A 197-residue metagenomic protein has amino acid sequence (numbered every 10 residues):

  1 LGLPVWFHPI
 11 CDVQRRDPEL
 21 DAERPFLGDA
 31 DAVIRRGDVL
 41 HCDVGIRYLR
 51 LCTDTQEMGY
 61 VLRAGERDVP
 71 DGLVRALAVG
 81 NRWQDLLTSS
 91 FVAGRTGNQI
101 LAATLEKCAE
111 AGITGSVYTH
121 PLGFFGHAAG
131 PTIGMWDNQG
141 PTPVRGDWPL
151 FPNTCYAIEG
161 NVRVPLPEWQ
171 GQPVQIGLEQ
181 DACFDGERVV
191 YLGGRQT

Functional and structural regions predicted by a protein language model:
L1-T197: Active-site neighborhoods and metal-handling regions in enzymes and metal-associated proteins
